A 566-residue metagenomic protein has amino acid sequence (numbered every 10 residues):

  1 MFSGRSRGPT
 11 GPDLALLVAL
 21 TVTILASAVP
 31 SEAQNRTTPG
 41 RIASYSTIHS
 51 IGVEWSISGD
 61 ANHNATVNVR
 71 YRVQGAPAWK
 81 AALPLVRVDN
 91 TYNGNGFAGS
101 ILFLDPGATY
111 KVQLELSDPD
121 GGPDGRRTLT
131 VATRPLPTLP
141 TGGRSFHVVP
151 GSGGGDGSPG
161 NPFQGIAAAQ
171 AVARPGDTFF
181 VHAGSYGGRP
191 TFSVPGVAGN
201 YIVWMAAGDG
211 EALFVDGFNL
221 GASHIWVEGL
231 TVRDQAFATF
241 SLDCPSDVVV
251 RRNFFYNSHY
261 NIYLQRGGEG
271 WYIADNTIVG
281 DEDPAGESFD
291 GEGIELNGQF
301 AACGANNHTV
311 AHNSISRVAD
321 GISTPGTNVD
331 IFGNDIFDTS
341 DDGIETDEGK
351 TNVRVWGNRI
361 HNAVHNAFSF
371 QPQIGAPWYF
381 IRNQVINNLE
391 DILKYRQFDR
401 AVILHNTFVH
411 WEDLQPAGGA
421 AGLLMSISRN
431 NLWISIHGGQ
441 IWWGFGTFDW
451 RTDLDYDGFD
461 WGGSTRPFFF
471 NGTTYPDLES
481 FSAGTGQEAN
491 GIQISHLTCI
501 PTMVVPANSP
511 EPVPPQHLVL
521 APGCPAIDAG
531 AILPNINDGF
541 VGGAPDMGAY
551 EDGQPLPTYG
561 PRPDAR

Functional and structural regions predicted by a protein language model:
N68-G107, P119-D120: Recognizes extended acidic, P/S/T-rich segments that occur within or adjacent to Ig-like beta-sandwich modules
P119-T138, G142: Extracellular fibronectin type III
R144-G188, F481, D546-A549: Acidic Gly/Asp/Thr-rich repetitive segments characteristic of extracellular carbohydrate-active and adhesion proteins
S152, G160-N161, A183, P195-F240 (+4 more regions): Right-handed parallel beta-helix/beta-spiral solenoid domain characteristic of secreted/periplasmic
S152-G154, V203, I294, G422-R566: Acidic, glycine- and Ser/Thr-rich low-complexity intrinsically disordered tracts in extracellular/secreted proteins
R174, V194, G199, G217 (+20 more regions): Parallel beta-helix/beta-solenoid
V215-F218, D234-L242, Y256-R266, A285-A305 (+6 more regions): Extracellular beta-strand/beta-solenoid scaffold signature
